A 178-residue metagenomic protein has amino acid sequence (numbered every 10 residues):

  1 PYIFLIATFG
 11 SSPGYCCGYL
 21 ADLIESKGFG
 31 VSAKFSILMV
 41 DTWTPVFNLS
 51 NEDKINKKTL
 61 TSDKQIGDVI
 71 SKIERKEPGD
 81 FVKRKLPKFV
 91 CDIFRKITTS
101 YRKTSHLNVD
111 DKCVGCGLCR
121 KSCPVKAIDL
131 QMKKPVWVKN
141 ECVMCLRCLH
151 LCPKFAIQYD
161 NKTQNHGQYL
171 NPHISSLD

Functional and structural regions predicted by a protein language model:
P1-I97, G167: FMN-binding flavodoxin-like domain, especially the glycine-rich phosphate-binding loop
S50-K54, Y101, S105, K134: Short amphipathic alpha-helical segments at helix-loop
K85-G117, K121-P124: A mid-sequence, solvent-exposed acidic-amphipathic segment
N108-V109, V114, L118-W137, R147-Q164: Iron-sulfur cluster-binding cysteine motifs and their immediate structural context in ferredoxin-like electron-transfer
Y169-L177: Active-site-proximal loop/hinge segments that shape catalytic or ion-binding/gating pockets
